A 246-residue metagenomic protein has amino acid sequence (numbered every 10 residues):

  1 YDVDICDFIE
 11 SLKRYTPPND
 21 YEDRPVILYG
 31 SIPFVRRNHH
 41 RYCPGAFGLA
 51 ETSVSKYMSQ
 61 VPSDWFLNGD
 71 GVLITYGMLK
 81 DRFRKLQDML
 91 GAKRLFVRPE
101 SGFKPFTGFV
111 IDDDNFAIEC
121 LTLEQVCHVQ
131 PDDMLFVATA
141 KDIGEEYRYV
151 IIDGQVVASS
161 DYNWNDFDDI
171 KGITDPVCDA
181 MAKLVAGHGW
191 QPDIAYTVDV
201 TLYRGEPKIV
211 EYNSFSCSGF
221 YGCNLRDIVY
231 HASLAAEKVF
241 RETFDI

Functional and structural regions predicted by a protein language model:
D2-G187: Active-site nucleotide/adenylate-binding loops and adjacent lid/helix of ATP-dependent enzymes
F96, V156, T197, I209-E211: Short hydrophobic-acidic sequence motifs that mark active-site Asp/Glu residues
S101, T139-K141, L202-R204, N213-S216: Short, flexible loop/turn elements at secondary-structure junctions
I151, A158, E206-S218: A short beta-strand motif that forms the metal-chelation/ATP-contact edge of phosphoryl-transfer active sites
N163-I209, I228-F244: A long amphipathic alpha-helix within ATP-dependent nucleotide-binding catalytic cores
P192-I194, F215-Y221: Donor nucleotide-activated moiety binding/catalytic core segment of transferases that use nucleotide-activated donors
